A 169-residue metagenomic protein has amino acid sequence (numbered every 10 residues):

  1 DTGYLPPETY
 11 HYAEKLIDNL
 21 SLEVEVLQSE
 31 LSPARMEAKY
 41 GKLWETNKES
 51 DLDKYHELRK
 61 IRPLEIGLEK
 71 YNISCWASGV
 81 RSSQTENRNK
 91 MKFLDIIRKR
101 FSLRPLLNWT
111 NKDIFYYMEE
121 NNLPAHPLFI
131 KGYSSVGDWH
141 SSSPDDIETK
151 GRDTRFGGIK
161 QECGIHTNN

Functional and structural regions predicted by a protein language model:
D1-N169: Nucleotide-activated chemistry modules centered on ATP-dependent adenylation/adenylyltransferase
